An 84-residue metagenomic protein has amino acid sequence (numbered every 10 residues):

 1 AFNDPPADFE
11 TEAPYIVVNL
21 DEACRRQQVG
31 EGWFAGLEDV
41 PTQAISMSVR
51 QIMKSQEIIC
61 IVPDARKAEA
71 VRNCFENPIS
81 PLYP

Functional and structural regions predicted by a protein language model:
A1-P84: Conserved phosphate- and dinucleotide-binding cores of soluble alpha/beta proteins, encompassing both enzyme active
